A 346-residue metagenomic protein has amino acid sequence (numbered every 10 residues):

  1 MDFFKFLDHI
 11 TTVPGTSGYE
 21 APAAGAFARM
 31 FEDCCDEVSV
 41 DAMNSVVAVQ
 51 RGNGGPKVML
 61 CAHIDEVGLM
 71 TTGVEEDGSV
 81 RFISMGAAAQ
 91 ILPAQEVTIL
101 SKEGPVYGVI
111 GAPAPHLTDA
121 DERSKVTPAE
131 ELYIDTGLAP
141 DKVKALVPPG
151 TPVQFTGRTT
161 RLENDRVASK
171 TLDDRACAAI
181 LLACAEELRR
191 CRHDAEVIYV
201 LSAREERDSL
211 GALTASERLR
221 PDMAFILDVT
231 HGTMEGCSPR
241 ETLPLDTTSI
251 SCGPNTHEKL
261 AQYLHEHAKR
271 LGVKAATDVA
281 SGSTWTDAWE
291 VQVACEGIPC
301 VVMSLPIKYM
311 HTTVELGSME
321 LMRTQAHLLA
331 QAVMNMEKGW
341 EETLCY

Functional and structural regions predicted by a protein language model:
M1-Y346: N-terminal hydrophobic/helix-forming segments and targeting peptides
